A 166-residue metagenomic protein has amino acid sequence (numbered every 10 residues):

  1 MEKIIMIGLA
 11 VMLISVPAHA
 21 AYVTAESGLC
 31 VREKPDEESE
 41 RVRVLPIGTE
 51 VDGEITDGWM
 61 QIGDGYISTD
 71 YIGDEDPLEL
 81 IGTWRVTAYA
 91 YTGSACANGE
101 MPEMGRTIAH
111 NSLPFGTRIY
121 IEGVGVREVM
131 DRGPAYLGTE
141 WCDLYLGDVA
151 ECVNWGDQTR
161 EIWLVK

Functional and structural regions predicted by a protein language model:
M1, A18-A20, K166: Short intrinsically disordered terminal tails
M1-I4, L9: Positively charged n-region of N-terminal signal peptides that target proteins for export
G8-C30, R43-I47, E54-D57, G73-I81: SH3-family beta-barrel domains
L29-C30, G63-G65: Extracellular/lumenal glycan-associated surfaces
R32-K34: Core beta-strand residues in small-molecule sensory/regulatory alpha/beta domains
S39-E40, I108: A structural connector/turn signal
E50, T56-G63, D70-K166: Solvent-exposed, well-ordered loop and adjacent helix/strand elements within mature globular domains that form
